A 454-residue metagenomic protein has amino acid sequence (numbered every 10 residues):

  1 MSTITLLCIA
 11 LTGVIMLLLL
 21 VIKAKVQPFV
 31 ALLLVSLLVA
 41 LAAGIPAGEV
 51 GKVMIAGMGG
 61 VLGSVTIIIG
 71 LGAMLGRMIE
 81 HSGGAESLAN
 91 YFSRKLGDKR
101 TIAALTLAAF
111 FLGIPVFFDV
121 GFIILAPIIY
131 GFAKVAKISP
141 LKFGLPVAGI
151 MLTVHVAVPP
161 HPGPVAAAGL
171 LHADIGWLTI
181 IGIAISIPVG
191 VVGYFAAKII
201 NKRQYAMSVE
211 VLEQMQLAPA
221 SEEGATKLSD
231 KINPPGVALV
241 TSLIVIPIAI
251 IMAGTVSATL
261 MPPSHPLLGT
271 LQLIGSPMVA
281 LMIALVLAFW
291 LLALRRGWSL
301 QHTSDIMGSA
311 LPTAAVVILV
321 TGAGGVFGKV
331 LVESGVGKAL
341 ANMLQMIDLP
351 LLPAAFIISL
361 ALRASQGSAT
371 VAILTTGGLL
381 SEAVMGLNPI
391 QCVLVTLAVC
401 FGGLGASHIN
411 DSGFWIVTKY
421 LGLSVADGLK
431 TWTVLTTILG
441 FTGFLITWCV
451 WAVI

Functional and structural regions predicted by a protein language model:
M1-A10, L62-I68, F117-G121, A184-S186 (+4 more regions): Structural signature of hydrophobic alpha-helical transmembrane segments
M1-I4, I180-D305: Long, contiguous bundles of hydrophobic transmembrane helices that form the permeation core of multi-pass
M1-M74, S87, Y91, K95 (+2 more regions): Hydrophobic transmembrane alpha-helices of multi-pass solute/ion transporters
L7-V21, L33-L41, I69-M74, A108-L112 (+7 more regions): Hydrophobic core segments of alpha-helical transmembrane domains in multi-pass membrane transport and ion-translocation
A43-I45, E80-A85, K95-K99, F132-F143 (+6 more regions): Juxtamembrane helix-boundary/capping and inter-helix hinge elements in multi-pass membrane proteins
A47-V135, G297-M385: Membrane-embedded alpha-helical segments and adjacent helix-loop junctions characteristic of multi-pass solute
D98-G113, K137-V156, D174-I183, I187 (+3 more regions): Alpha-helical transmembrane segments of multi-pass membrane proteins
W177-T226, F401-I454: Juxtamembrane and boundary regions of transmembrane helices in multi-pass small-molecule transporters and channels
